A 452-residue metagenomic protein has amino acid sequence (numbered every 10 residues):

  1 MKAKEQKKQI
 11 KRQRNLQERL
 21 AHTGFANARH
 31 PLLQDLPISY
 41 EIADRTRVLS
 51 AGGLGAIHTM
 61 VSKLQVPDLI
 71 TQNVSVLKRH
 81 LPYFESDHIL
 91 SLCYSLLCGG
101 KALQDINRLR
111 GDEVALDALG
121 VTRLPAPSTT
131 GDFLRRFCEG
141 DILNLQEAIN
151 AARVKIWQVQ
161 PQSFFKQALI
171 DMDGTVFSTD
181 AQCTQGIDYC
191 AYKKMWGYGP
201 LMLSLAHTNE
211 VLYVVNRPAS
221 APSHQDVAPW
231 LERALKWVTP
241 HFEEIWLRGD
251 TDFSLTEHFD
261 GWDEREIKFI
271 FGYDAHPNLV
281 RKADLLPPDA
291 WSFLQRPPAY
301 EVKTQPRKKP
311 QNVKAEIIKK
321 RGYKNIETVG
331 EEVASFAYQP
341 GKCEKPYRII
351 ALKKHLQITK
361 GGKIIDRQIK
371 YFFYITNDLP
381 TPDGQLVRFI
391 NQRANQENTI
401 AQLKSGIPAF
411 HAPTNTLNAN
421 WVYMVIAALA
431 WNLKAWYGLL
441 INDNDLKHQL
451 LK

Functional and structural regions predicted by a protein language model:
M1-A221, A228-P240: Dynamic "connector" segments at or just before major functional cores
K2-I10, R19, F25-L36, T46 (+2 more regions): An anionic, glycine-rich sequence signature occurring as long contiguous blocks
V48, K78-D87, I364-I365, T414-Y423: Structural motif
M60, I106, D383-L417, V422 (+2 more regions): Short amphipathic alpha-helical "interface-anchor" segments enriched in bulky aromatics
M60, S91-L92, I106, L124-A126 (+8 more regions): Short, conserved catalytic/metal-binding motifs centered on acidic residues
T122-P125, L143, W157-E244, E257 (+5 more regions): RNase H-like nuclease fold core
F253-E257, L279: Beta-rich nucleic-acid/ligand-interaction surfaces
L433-K452: A short, flexible helix-boundary coil/loop motif
